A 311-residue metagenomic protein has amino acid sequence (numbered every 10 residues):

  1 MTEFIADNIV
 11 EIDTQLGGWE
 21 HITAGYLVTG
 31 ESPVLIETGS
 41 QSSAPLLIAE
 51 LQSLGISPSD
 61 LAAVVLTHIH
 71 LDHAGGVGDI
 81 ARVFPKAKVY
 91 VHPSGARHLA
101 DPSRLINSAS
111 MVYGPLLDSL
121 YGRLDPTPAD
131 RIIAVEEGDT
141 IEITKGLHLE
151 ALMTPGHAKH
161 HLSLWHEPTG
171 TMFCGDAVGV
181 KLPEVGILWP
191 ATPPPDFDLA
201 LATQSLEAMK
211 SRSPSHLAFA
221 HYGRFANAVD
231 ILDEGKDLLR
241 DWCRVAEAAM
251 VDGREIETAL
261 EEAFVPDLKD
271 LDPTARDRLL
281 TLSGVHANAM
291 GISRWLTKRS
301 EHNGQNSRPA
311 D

Functional and structural regions predicted by a protein language model:
T2-L54, P58-D60, L164-C174: Conserved beta-strand hairpin/beta-sheet module of binuclear metal-dependent hydrolase folds, prominently
L27-V28, G138-E167: Core dinuclear metal-dependent hydrolase active-site scaffold
V34, V65, V89, T171-F173 (+1 more regions): Residue-level marker for buried hydrophobic side chains located in beta-strands that build the well-ordered beta-sheet
T38-S40, I69, S94-G95, H157-A158 (+3 more regions): Active-site metal-binding loops of divalent metal-dependent hydrolases
D60-D72: Metallo-beta-lactamase
L99-L152, L206: Metallo-beta-lactamase
T203-R254: Divalent-metal (often Zn2+) His-rich catalytic cores of metallo-beta-lactamase-fold enzymes
V245-D311: C-terminal regulatory/interaction regions
